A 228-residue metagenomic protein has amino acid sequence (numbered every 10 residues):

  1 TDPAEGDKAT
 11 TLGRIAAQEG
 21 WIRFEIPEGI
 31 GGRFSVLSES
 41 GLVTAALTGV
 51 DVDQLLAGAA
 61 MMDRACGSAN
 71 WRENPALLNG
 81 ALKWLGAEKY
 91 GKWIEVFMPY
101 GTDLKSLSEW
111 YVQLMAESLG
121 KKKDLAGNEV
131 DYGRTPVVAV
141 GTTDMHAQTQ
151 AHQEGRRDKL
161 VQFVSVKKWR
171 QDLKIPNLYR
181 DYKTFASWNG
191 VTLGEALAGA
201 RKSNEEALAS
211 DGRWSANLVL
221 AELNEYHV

Functional and structural regions predicted by a protein language model:
T1-V161, K167-L173: Active-site phosphate/pyrophosphate-binding segments
K8, L223-E225: Short acidic loop-to-helix transition motifs that present clustered carboxylates
D131, V137-L223: Helicase-primase coupling helices
V228: Nucleotide-binding/hydrolysis machinery
